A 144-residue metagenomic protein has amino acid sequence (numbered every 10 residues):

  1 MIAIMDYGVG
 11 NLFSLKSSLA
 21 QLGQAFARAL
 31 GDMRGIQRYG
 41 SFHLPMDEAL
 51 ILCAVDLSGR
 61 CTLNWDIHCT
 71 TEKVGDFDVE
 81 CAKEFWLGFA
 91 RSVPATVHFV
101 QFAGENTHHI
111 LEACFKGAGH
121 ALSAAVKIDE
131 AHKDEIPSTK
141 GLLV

Functional and structural regions predicted by a protein language model:
M1-Q21, A25: N-terminal beta1-alpha1 cap of cysteine-dependent amidohydrolase-like domains
A20-V144: Structural preference for solvent-exposed beta-strand-turn elements and adjacent flexible terminal/loop segments within
